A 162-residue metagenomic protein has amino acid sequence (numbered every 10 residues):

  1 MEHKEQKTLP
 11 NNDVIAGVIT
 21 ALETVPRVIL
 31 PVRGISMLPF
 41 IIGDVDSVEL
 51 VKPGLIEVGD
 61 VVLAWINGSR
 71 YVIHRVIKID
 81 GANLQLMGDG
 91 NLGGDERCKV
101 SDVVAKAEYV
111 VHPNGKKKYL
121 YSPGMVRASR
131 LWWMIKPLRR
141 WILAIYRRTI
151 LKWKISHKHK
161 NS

Functional and structural regions predicted by a protein language model:
E2-K4, T8: Plant-biased intrinsically disordered, low-complexity terminal regulatory segments
T8-L92: Feature for secretory/organellar precursors and membrane-associated catalytic proteins
W65-S162: Acidic/glycine-rich C-terminal interaction modules and beta/coil loop segments that lie outside canonical DNA-binding
